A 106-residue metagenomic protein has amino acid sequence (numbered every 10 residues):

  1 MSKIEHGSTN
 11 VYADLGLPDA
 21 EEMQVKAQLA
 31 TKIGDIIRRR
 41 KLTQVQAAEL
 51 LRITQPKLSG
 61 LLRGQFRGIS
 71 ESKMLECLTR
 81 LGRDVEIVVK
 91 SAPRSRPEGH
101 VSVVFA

Functional and structural regions predicted by a protein language model:
M1-T31, S95-A106: N-terminal flexible/basic segments that precede or flank functional cores
S8, I33, A47, L58 (+1 more regions): Alpha-helical structural signal
K26-L42: Short, amphipathic alpha-helical "recognition" segments used to contact nucleic acids or chromatin
L42-K57: Short alpha-helical DNA-recognition segment
L62: DNA major-groove recognition helix of helix-turn-helix
Q65-S70: Short, solvent-exposed alpha-helical "recognition" segments
S72-V88: DNA major-groove recognition helix of helix-turn-helix/homeodomain DNA-binding modules
V89-P93: A general secondary-structure junction signal
